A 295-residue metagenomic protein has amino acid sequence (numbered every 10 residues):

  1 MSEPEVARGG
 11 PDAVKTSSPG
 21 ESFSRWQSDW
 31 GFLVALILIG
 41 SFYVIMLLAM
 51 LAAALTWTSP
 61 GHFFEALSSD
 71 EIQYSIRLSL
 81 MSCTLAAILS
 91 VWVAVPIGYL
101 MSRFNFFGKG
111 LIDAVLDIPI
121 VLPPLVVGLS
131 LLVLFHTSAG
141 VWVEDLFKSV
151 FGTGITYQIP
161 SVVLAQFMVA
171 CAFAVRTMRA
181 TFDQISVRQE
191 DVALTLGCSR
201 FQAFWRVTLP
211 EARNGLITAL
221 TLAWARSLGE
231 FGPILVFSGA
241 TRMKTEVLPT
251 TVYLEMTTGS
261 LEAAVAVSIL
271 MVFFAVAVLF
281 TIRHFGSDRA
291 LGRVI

Functional and structural regions predicted by a protein language model:
M1-W30: Short, Lys/Arg-rich, polar N-terminal cytosolic tail immediately upstream of the first transmembrane signal-anchor
D12-S18, A53-E65, H136-K148, G239-P249: Peri-membrane helix termini and adjoining interfacial loops of integral membrane proteins
Q27-S59, D70-D183, V207, E211-G232 (+2 more regions): Membrane-water interface segments at the C-terminal ends of transmembrane alpha-helices in multi-pass inner-membrane
F107, C198-R200: Short coil/turn motifs that cap or connect alpha-helices
A193: The alpha-helix within a helix-turn-helix
L196-G197, P210: Glycine/proline-centered hinge or cleavage motifs at structural transition points of membrane proteins
P233-G259: Glycine-rich helix-loop "coupling/hinge" segments at transmembrane-helix boundaries in multipass transporters
F285-I295: Short cytosolic juxtamembrane segments of multi-pass membrane proteins
